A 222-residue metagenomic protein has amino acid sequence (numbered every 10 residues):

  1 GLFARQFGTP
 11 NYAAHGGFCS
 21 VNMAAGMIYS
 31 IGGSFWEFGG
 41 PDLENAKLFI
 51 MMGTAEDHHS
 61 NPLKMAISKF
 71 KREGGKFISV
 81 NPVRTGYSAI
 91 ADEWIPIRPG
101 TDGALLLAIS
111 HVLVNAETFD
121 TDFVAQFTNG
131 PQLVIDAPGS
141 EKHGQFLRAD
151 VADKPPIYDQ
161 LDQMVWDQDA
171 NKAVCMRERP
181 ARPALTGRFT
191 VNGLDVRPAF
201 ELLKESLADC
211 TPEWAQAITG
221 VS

Functional and structural regions predicted by a protein language model:
G1-N45: Anionic-ligand anchoring segments at beta-strand to alpha-helix junctions in alpha/beta enzyme folds, i.e., glycine
F7-G8, E73, A89-A91: Short, structured coil segments at secondary-structure junctions
A46-D57: Short acidic, glycine-rich surface-loop motifs adjacent to enzyme active sites
E56-M65: Glycine/threonine-rich flexible loop motifs
K69-K76: A short helix->loop->beta-strand "cap" motif at the edges of active sites that frequently abuts
V80-G86: Short, polar loop motifs at secondary-structure junctions
S88-S222: Long, well-ordered, tryptophan-enriched scaffold segments
